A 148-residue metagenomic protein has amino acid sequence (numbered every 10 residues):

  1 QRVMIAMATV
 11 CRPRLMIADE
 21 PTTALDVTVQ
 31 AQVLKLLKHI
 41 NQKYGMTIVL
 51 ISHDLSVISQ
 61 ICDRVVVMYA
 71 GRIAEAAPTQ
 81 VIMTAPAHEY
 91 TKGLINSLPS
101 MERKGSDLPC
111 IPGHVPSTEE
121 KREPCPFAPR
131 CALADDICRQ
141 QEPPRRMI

Functional and structural regions predicted by a protein language model:
M4, T47-V49, P124-P126, R130: ABC nucleotide-binding domain signature
A6, H39, L55, V115 (+1 more regions): Short, flexible, glycine/charge-rich loop motifs used to bind or transfer phosphoryl groups or to couple energy/partner
R12-P21, L25-D107: P-loop NTP-binding/switch modules centered on Walker-like glycine-rich loops
P78-I148: Short catalytic/signature loops enriched in Gly
